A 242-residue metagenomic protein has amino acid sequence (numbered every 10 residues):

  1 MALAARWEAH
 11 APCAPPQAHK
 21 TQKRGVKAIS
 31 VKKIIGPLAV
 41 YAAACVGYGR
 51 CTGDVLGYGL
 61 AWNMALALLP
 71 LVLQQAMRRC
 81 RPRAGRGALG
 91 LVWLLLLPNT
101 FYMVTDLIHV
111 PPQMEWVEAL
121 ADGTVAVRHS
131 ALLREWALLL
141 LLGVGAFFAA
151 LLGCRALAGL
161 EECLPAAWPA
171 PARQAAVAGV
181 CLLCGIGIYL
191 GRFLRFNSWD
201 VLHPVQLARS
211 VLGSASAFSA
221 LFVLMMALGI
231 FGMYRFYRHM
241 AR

Functional and structural regions predicted by a protein language model:
R24-P37, A172: N-terminal membrane topogenic signal
G47-Y58, M77-R81: Short, hydrophobic transmembrane alpha-helix segments
L56-A61, L207-I230: Membrane-interface transmembrane-helix boundary segments in multi-pass integral membrane proteins
N63-R79: Central hydrophobic cores of alpha-helical transmembrane segments in multi-pass inner-membrane proteins across all
A76-A88, E162-A172: Membrane-interface helix-boundary motifs at transmembrane edges
L89-V104, A176-G191: Hydrophobic alpha-helical membrane-insertion segments
I108-E135: Membrane-interface interhelical connector segments
L142-P165, M225-R242: Transmembrane alpha-helical segments in integral membrane proteins
